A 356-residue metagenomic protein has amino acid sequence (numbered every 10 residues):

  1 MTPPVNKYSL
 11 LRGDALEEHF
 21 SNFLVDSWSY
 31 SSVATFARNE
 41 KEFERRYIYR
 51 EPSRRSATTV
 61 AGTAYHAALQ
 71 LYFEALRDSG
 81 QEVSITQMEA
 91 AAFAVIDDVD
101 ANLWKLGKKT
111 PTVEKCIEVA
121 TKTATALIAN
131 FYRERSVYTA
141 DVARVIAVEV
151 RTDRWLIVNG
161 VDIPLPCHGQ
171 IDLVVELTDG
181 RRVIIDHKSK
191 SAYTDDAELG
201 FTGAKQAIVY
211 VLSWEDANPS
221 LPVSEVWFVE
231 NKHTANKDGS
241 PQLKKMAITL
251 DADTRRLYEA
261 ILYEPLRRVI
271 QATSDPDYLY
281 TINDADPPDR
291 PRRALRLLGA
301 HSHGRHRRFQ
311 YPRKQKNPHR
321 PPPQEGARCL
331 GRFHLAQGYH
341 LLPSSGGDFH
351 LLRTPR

Functional and structural regions predicted by a protein language model:
M1-T59, S344-R356: C-terminal, charged and often intrinsically disordered regions of DNA end-processing helicases and nucleases
V33-R77, E149, P291-A300: Nuclease catalytic cores
T35-F43, V83-L106, S224, V229-L243: Short, compositionally biased low-complexity segments
E40-S53, I184, K190-T194, L266-D277: Short amphipathic alpha-helical segments and their helix-coil junctions
A57, A61, C116, A120 (+1 more regions): Hydrophobic (often cysteine-bearing) scaffold residues that line and stabilize catalytic clefts of nucleotide/cofactor
A68-L156: A non-catalytic, helix-rich entry segment at domain boundaries
V145-I146, V150-R267: Mg2+/Mn2+-dependent nuclease catalytic core
L212-R356: Metal-dependent nuclease catalytic regions and adjoining charged, substrate-binding loops involved in nucleic-acid end
